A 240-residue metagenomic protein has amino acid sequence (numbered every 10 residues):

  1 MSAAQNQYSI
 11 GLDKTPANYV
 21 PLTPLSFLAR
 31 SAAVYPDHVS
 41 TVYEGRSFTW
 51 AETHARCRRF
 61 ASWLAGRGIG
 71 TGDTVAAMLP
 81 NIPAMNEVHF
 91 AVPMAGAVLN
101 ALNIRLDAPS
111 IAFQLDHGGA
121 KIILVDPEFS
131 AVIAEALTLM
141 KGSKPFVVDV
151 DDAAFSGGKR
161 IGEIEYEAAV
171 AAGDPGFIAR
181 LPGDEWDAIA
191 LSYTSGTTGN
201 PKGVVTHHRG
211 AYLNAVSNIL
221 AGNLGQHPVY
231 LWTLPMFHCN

Functional and structural regions predicted by a protein language model:
M1-P21: Flexible, non-catalytic linker and terminal segments flanking ANL/adenylate-forming cores
V20, L25, A29, D37-I82 (+4 more regions): Conserved AMP-binding/adenylate-forming core of the ANL superfamily
P36, V148-D149, E163, A171-Y193 (+2 more regions): Conserved pre-ATP/AMP-binding loop-to-beta segment of ANL
T49-A51, I189-L213: Conserved AMP-binding A3 loop
C57-A61, H208, A215: Short amphipathic alpha-helical/adjacent loop interface patches that line ligand and macromolecule-binding sites
G66-R67, M94-A171: Structural core segment of the AMP-binding/adenylate-forming
V75, V92, I123, A188 (+3 more regions): Conserved S/T- and glycine-rich ATP-binding loop of Class I adenylate-forming
A77, G222-N240: Conserved AMP-binding loop of ANL adenylate-forming enzymes
